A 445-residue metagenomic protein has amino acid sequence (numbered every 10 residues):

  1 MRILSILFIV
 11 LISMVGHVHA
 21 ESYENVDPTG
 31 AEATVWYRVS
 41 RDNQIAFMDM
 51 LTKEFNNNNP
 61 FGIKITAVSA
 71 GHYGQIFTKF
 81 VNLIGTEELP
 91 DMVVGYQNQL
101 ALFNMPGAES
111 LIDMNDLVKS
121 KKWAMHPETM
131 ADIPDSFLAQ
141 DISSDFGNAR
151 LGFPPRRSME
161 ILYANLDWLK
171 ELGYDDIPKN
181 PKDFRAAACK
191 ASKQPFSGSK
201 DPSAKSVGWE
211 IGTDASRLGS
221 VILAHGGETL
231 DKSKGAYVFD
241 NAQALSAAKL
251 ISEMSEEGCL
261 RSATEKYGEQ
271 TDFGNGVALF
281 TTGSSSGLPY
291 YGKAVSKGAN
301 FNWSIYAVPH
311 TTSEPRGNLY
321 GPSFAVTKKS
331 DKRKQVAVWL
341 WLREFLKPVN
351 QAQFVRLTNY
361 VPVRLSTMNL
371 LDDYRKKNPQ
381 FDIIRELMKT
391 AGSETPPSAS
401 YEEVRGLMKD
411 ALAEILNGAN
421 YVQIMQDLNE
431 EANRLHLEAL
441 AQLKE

Functional and structural regions predicted by a protein language model:
V18-A108, S120-P127, D176, S262-A263 (+5 more regions): Conserved N-terminal structural module of periplasmic/extracytoplasmic solute-binding proteins
E21, E128-D135, D145, W303-A307 (+3 more regions): Long, aromatic- and glycine/proline-rich binding clefts that accommodate carbohydrate-like moieties
S22-E24, N98-M159, N300-Y306: Hinge/lid segment of periplasmic solute-binding proteins
N25-V26, N115-I133, K200-W209, G227-S246 (+3 more regions): Short, solvent-exposed loop/beta-turn-alpha elements that line the ligand-binding surface or hinge of extracytoplasmic
D91-V94, L279-S284: Paired acidic/hydrophobic, glycine-rich loop segments that form the ligand-binding mouth/hinge of periplasmic-binding
L138-P155, E160, K182-A236, A278: Extracytoplasmic/periplasmic solute-binding protein
Y163-L166, L319-R333, R356: A bilobed periplasmic-binding-protein/Venus flytrap-type ligand-binding module shared by bacterial periplasmic
A187-S192, S233-A263, V308: Glycine-centered hinge/linker elements that transmit conformational signals in sensory and ligand-binding systems
